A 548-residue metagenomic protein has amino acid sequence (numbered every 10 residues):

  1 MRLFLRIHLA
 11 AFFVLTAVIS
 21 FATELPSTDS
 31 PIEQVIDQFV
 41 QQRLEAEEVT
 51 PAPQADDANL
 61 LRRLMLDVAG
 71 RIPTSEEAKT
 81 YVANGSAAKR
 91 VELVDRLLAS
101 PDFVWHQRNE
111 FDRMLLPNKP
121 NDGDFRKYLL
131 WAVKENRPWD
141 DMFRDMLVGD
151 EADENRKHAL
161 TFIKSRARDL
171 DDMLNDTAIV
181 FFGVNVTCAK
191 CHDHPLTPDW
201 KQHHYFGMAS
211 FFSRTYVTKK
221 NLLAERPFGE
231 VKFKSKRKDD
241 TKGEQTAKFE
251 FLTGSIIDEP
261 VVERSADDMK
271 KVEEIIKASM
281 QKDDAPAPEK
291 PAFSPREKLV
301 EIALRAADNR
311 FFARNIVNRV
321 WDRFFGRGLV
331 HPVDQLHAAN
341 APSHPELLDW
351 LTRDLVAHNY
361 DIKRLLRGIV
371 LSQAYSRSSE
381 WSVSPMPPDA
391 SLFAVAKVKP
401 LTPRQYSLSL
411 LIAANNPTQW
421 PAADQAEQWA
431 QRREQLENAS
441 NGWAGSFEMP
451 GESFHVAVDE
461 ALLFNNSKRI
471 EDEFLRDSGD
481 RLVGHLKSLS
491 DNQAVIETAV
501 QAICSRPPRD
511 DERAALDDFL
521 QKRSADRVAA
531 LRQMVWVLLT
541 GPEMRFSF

Functional and structural regions predicted by a protein language model:
M1-L5: N-terminal secretory signal peptides that target proteins for export/translocation
H8-S20: Bacterial N-terminal signal peptides
S20-A22, S27, A46: Boundary at the C-terminal end of the N-terminal hydrophobic targeting segment
S30-R62, I72-A99, Q107, L115-P421 (+3 more regions): Primarily short, surface-exposed interaction patches in extracytoplasmic proteins
R63-D67: Core structural elements
V68, P101-V104: N-terminal accessory alpha/beta regions
F111: Conserved TIR/SEFIR loop-to-helix hotspot centered on a Trp-containing motif with a nearby acidic residue
L411-N465, D472-L475: Long, His/Glu/Asp-enriched segments that create or flank divalent metal/ion-associated functional microenvironments
